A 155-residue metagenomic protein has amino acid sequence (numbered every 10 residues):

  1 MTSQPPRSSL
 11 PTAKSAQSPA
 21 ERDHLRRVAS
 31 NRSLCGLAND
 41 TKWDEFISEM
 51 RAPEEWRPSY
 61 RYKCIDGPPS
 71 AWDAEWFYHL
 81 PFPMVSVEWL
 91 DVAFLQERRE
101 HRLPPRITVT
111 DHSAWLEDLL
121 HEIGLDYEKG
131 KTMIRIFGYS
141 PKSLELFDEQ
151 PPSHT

Functional and structural regions predicted by a protein language model:
M1-M133, Y139-T155: Structured alpha/beta or helical-core interaction and ligand-binding surfaces enriched in interleaved
